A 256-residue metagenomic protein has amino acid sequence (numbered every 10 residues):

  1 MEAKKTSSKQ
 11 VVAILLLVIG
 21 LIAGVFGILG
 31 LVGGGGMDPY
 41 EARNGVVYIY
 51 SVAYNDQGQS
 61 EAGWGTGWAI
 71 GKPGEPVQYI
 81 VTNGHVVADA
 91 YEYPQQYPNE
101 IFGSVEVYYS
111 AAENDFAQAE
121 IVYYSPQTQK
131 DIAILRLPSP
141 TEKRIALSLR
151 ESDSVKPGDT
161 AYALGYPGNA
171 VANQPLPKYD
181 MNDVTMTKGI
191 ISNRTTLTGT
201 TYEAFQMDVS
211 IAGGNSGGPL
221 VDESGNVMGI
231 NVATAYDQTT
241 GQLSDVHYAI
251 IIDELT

Functional and structural regions predicted by a protein language model:
A3-G20: N-terminal Sec-pathway targeting helices
G24-G27, G36-P39, Y93, Y97-E106 (+5 more regions): C-terminal cap/linker of serine protease catalytic domains
D38, W68-I70, A90-Q96, E120-S125 (+1 more regions): Active-site substrate-binding loop(s) of clan PA
E41-G58, T66, A161: A short, Trp-centered hydrophobic/proline-enriched beta-strand micro-motif
A53-N83, F116-E120, G217, T240-Q242 (+1 more regions): A conserved glycine-rich beta-strand in the N-terminal activation segment of trypsin-fold
W68, S210-N231: Catalytic nucleophile loop of clan PA
E75-Q127: Catalytic-histidine neighborhood of serine endopeptidases, predominantly the chymotrypsin-like S1/PA family
I145-E203, A212, A233-L243: Flexible, gly/ser-rich surface segments that form the specificity/activation loops bordering the active-site cleft
